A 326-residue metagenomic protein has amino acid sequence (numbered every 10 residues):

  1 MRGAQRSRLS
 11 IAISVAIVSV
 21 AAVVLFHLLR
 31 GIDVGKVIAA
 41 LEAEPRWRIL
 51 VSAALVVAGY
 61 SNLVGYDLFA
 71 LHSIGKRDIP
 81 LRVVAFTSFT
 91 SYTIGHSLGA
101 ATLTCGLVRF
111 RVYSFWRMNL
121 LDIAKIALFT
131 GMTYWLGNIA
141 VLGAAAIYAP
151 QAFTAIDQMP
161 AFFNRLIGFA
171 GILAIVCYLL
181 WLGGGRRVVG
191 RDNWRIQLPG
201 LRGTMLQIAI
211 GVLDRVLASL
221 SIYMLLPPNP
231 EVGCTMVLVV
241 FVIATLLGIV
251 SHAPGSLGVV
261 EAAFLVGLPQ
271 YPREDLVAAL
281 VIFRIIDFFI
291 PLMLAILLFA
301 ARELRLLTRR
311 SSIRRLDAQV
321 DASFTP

Functional and structural regions predicted by a protein language model:
M1-F89, N138, I147-I249, Y271-L280 (+1 more regions): Predominantly cytoplasmic-facing regulatory/coupling regions of multi-pass membrane proteins
A39-A43, H72, V108-F115, K125 (+2 more regions): Short amphipathic alpha-helical coupling elements at transmembrane boundaries
D78, S97-L98, R117, V216 (+1 more regions): Residues at alpha-helix boundaries and short interhelical turns
R82-F86, A101-T104, F115-M132, P272-I282: Membrane-interface alpha-helices at helix entry/exit sites of multi-pass transporters
T90-G99, V240-E261: Transmembrane alpha-helix interface/packing and boundary motifs in multi-pass membrane proteins, characterized by
Y92-A101, G131-G143: Mid-bilayer segments of alpha-helical transmembrane spans in multi-pass integral membrane proteins that mediate
T102-F115, A144, P254-P269: Re-entrant/interfacial helical elements at transmembrane boundaries that shape and gate the permeation pathway
R109, N119, K125-W135, I139 (+3 more regions): Internal, well-ordered alpha-helical segments in soluble enzyme and binding-protein domains
